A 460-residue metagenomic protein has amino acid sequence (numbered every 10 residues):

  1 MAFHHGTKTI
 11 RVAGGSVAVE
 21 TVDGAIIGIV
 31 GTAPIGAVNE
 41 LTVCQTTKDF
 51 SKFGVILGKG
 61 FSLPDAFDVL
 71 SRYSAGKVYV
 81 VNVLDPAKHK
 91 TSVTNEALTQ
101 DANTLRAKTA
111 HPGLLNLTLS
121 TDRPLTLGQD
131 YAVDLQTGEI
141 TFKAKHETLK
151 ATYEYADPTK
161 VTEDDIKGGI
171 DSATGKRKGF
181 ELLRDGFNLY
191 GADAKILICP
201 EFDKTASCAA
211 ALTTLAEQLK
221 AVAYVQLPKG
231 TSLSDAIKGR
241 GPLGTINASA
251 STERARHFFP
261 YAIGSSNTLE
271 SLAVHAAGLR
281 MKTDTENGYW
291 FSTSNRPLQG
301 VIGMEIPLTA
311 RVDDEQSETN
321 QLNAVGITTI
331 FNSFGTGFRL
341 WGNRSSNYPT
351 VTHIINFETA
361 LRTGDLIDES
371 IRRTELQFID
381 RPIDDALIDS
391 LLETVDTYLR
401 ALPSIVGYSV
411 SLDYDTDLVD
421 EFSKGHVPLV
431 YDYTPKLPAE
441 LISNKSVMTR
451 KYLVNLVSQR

Functional and structural regions predicted by a protein language model:
A2-A37, L41-Q45, S51-G58, L63-H89 (+6 more regions): A glycine- and small-residue-enriched flexible loop/hinge signal that marks low-structured segments
T21-V22, E393, L402-I405, E421-G425: A structural signal for short secondary-structure junctions
I35, A97-Q100, D130-T137, A144 (+2 more regions): Short, ordered beta-strand-loop transition motifs
L84, A97, T141-T148, Y433: Secondary-structure transition/turn motif
K90-V93, A156-D171, G407-R460: Compositionally biased, low-complexity/repeat regions
L115-D165: Surface-exposed interaction regions enriched in Ser/Thr/Asp/Glu that occur as long low-complexity tracts or repetitive
I371-L387: Short histidine-centered catalytic/ligand-binding loop motif
L387-S409: Short, hydrophobic/π-rich interface segment
